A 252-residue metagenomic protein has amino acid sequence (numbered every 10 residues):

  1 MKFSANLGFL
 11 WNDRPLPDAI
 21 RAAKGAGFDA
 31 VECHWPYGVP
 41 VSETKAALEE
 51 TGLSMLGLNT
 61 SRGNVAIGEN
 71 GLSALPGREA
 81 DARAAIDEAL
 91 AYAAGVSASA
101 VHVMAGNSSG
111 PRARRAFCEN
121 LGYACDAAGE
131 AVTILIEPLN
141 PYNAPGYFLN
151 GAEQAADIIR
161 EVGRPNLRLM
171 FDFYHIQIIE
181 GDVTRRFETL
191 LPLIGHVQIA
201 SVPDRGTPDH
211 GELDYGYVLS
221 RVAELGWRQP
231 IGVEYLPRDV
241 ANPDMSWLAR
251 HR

Functional and structural regions predicted by a protein language model:
M1-G27, E88-A91, S97-A98, L149-F171 (+1 more regions): Histidine-acidic metal/acid-base catalytic patches
M1-L7, G57-S73, L139: N-terminal small/glycine-rich loop or linker at the start of catalytic domains across soluble metabolic enzymes
F9-W11, Y37, S61-N64, A105-S109 (+4 more regions): Active-site-proximal loop/turn and secondary-structure-junction residues that shape catalytic pockets, frequently
D29-G38: A short beta-strand-loop structural module common to alpha/beta enzyme folds
E32, G57-N59, H102, L135 (+2 more regions): Conserved beta-strand positions in the central sheet of alpha/beta enzyme cores
G38-A47: Active-site-adjacent beta->alpha loops and helix N-cap segments on the catalytic face of soluble alpha/beta enzymes
L48-T60: Glycine-rich, aromatic-flanked loop segments that form ligand/cofactor-binding clefts across common enzyme folds
N70-R168, I178: Active-site acidic/histidine proton-transfer and metal-coordination neighborhood in alpha/beta enzyme cores
